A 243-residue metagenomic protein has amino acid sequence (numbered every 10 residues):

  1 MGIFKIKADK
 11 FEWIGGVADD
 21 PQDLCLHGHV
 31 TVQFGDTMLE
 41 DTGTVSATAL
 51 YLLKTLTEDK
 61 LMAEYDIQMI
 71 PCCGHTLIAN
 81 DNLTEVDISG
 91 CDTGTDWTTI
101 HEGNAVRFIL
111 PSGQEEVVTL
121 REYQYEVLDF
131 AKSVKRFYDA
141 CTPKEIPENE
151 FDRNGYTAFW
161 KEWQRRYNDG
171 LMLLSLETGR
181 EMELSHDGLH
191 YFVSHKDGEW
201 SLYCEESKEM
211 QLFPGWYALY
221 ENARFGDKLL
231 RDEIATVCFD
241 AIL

Functional and structural regions predicted by a protein language model:
I3-A18: N-terminal intrinsically disordered, cationic/polar leader segments that include organellar targeting peptides
I14-G28, T42-A47, C72-T93, L176-E205: Amphipathic, interaction-prone secondary-structure segments
T31-G35, E102-N104, I109-V117, Y203-Q211: Secondary-structure transition/turn motif
M38-L77, Q164-L184: Negatively charged, low-complexity tracts enriched in Asp/Glu with abundant Ser/Thr
D41-M69, D197-D232: Acidic, aromatic-enriched beta-alpha/helix-loop junctions
L61-N80, F137-E162, E181-H190, A235-L243: Short glycine-rich, low-complexity/disordered patches
I67-T119: An exposed acidic His-Trp-rich patch
E102-W163: Mixed-charge, glycine-accented linear interaction segment located at domain edges/termini
